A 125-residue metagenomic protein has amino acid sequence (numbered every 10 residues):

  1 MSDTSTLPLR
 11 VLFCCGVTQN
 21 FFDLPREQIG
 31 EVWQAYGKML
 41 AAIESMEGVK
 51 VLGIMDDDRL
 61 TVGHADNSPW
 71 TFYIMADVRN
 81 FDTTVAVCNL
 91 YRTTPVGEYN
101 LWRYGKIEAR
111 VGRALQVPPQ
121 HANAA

Functional and structural regions predicted by a protein language model:
M1-W70, V78-D82, G112-A125: Short S/T/G/P-rich N-terminal loop/turn motif that feeds into the first structured element of a domain
I74: Conserved, mostly hydrophobic/aromatic
A86-V87: Hydrophobic side chains in well-ordered alpha-helices
Y91-W102: A common structural junction motif
W102-V111: A short, structured active-site edge motif that brings together acidic residues
